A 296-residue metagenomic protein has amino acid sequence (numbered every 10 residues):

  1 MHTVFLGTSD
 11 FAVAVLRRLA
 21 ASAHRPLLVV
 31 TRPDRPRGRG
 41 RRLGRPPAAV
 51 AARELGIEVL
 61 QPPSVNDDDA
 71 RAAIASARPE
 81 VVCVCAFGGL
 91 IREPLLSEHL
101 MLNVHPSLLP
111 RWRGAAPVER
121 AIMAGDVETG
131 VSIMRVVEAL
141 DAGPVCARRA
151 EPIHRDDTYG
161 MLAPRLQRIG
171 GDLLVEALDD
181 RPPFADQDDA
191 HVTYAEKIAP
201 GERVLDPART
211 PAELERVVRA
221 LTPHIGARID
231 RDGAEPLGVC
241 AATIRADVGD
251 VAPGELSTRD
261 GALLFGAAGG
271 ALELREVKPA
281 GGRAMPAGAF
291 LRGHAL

Functional and structural regions predicted by a protein language model:
M1-R39: N-terminal Rossmann-like dinucleotide-binding module
H2-F5, V29-V30, G38-P47, A51-V131: Active-site-proximal cofactor/substrate-binding loop regions of enzyme domains
G7, V29, A52, L174 (+3 more regions): Residue-level signal for inorganic ion chemistry
V13, R17-A21, A72-A75, E93 (+1 more regions): Amphipathic, non-transmembrane alpha-helical secondary structure
V81-A195, A199-P200: Donor/substrate-binding cores of folate-linked one-carbon enzymes
E176, D180-R231: Active-site-lining helix/loop region of Rossmann-like oxidoreductase modules
A208-L296: An anion-binding loop in the catalytic cleft
